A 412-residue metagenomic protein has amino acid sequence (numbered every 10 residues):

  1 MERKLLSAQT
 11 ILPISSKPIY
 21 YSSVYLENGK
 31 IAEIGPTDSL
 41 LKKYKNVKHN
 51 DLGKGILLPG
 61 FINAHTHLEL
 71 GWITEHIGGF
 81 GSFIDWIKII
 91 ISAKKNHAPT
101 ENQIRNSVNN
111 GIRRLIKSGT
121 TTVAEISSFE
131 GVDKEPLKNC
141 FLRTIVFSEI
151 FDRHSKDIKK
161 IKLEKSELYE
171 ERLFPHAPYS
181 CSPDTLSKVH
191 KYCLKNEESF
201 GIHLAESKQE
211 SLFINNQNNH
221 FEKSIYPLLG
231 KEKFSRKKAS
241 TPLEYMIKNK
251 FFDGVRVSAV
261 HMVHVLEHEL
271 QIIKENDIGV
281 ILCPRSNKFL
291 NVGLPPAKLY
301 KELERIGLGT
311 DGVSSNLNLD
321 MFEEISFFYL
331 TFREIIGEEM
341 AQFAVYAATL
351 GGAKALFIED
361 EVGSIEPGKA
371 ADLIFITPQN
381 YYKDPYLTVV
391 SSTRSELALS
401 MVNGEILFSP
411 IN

Functional and structural regions predicted by a protein language model:
M1-K43, I358, E405: N-terminal metal-binding scaffold of metallo-dependent hydrolase/deaminase domains
E2-S7, K42-K88, N109, K117: Replace "His-x-His-based motif
I56-L57, T74-C140, I161-S166: Alpha-helical scaffold segments that flank or form the walls of functional sites
H67, S128-F129, F147-R153, H176-P178 (+4 more regions): Active-site beta-loop-alpha junctions enriched in small/polar residues
W72-R105, I145, K208-G254, F328-I336: Active-site gating loops and adjacent loop-to-helix segments of metal-dependent hydrolytic enzymes
V132-N139, I158-G279, N291-I306, D360: Histidine/acidic residue-rich metal-binding segments in metalloenzymes
K248-F252, L282, P295-Q379, S392: His/Asp/Glu-enriched, well-ordered alpha-helical/loop segment that forms or immediately abuts the divalent-metal
A370-N412: C-terminal cap of metal-dependent C-N hydrolases
